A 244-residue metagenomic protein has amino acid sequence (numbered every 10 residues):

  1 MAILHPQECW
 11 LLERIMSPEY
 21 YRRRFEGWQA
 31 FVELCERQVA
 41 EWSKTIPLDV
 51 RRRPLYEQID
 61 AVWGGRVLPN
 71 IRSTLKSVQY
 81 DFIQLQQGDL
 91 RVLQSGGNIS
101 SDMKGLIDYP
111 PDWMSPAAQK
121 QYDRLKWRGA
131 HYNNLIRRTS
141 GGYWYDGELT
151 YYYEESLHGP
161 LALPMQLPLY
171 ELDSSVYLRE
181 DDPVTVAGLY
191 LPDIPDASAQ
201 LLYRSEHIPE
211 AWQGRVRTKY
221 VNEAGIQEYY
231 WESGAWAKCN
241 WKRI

Functional and structural regions predicted by a protein language model:
I3-L4, E13-V186, L191-D196, L202 (+5 more regions): Long, low-complexity, charged/polar intrinsically disordered regions
Q7-C9: Short helix-onset patch at the extreme N-terminus, typifying the N->h transition of secretory signal peptides
K238-I244: C-terminal engagement modules used by replication, chromatin/transcription, nuclear envelope/ESCRT, and ubiquitin
